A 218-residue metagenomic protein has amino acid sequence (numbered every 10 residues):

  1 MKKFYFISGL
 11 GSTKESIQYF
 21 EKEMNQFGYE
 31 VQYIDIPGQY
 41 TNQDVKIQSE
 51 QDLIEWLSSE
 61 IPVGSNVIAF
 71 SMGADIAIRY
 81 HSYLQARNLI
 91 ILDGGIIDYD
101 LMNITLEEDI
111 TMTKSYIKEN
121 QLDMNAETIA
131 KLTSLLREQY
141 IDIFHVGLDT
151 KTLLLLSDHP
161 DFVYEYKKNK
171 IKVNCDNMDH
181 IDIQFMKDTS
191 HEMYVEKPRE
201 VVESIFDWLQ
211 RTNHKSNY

Functional and structural regions predicted by a protein language model:
M1-T41: Conserved HGGG/HGGXW glycine-rich cap/lid loop of the alpha/beta-hydrolase fold
Q32-N66: Active-site loop/oxyanion-hole signature of alpha/beta-hydrolase fold enzymes
A69-A77: Gly/Ala-rich beta-loop-alpha elbow adjacent to hydrolase catalytic centers
I78, L89-I117, K167-K170: Flexible "cap/lid" loop of the alpha/beta hydrolase fold
T128-H145, K167-K168: Active-site nucleophile elbow and catalytic-triad environment of alpha/beta-hydrolase enzymes
L148, L154-L156: Short beta-strand/loop motif that positions the catalytic acidic residue of the alpha/beta-hydrolase fold
L156-T189: Conserved loop-alpha-helix segment in the C-terminal half of the alpha/beta-hydrolase fold that carries the catalytic
T189-P198: Catalytic histidine-centered segment of alpha/beta-hydrolase-like enzymes
